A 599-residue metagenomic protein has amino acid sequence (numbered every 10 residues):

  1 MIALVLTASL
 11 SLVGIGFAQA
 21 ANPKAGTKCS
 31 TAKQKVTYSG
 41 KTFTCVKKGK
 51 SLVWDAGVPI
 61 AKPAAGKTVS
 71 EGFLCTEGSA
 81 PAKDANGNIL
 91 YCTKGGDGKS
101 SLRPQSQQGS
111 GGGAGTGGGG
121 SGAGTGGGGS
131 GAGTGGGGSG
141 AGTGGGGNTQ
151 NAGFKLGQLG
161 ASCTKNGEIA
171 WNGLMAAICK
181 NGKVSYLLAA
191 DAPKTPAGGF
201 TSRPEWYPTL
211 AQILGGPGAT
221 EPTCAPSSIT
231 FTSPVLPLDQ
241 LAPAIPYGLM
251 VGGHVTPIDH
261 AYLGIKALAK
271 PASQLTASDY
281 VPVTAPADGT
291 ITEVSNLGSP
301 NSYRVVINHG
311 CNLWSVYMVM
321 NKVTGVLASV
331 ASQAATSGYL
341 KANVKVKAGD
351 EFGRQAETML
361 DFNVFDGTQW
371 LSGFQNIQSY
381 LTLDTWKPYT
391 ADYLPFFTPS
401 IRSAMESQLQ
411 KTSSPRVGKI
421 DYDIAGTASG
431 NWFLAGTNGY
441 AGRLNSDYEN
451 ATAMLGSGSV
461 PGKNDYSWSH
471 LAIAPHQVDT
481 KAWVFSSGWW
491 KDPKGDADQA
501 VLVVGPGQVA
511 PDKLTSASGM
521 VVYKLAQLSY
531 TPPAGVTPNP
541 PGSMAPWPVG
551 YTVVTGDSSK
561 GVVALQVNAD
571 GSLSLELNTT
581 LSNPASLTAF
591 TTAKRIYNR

Functional and structural regions predicted by a protein language model:
M1-A20: Secretory targeting and sorting signals
A25-C29, K33, G66-S79, G157-A161 (+1 more regions): Secreted/surface-exposed cysteine- and glycine-rich disulfide frameworks
S39-K47, N86-K94, G173-I178: Extracellular disulfide-bonded cysteine-rich modules/repeats
Q107-A152, P193-G198: Ser/Thr/Gly/Pro-rich low-complexity, disordered linker/stalk segments of secreted and cell-surface proteins
P196-R304, C311, V323-G325, K347-A348 (+1 more regions): Surface-exposed, glycine-biased beta-strand/turn segments
R304-V306, N343-D366: Short hydrophobic beta/alpha edge segments that flank linear recognition/processing sites
M318-N343: Aromatic/His-enriched, Gly/Pro-containing loop or helix-boundary segments that lie immediately adjacent to catalytic
S467-R599: Contiguous, well-ordered beta-strand patches that form the walls/edges of small beta-barrel/beta-sandwich domains
